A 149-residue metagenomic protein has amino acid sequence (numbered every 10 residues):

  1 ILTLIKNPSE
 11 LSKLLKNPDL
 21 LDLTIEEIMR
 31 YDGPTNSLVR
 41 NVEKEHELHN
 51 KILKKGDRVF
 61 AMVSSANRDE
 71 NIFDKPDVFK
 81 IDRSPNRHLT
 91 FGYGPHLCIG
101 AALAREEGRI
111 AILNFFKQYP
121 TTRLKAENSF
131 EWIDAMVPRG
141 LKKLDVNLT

Functional and structural regions predicted by a protein language model:
I1-T149: Cytochrome P450
